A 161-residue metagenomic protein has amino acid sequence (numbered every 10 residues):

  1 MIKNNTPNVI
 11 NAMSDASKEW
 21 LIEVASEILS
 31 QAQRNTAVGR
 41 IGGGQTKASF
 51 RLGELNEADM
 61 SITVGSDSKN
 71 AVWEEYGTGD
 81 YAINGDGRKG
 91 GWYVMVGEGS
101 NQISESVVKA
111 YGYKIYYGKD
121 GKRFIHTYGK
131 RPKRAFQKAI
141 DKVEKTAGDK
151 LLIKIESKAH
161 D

Functional and structural regions predicted by a protein language model:
M1-A71, Y81-D161: Short, Lys/Arg-rich flexible segments
E74: Short, conserved beta-strand/beta-arch hydrophobic-aromatic motifs that form part of recognition grooves or interface
T78: Small/polar-residue-rich segments within soluble enzyme cores
